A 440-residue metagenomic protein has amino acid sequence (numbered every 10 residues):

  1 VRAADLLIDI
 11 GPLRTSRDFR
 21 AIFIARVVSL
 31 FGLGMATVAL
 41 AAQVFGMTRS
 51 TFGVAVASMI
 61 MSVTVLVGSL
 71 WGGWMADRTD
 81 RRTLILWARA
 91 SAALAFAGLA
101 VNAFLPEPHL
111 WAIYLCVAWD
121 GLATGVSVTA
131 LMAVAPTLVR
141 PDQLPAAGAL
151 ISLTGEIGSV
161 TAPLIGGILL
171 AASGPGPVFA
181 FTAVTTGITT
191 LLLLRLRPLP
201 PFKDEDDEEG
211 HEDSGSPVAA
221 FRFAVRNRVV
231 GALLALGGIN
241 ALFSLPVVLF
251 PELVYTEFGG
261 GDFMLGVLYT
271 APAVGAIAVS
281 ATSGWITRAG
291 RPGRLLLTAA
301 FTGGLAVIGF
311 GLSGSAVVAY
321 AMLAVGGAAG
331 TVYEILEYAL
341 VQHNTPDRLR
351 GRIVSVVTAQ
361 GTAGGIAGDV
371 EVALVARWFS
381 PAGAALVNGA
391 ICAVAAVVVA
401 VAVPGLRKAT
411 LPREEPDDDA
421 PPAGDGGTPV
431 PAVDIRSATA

Functional and structural regions predicted by a protein language model:
V1-A440: Alpha-helical transmembrane-bundle signature of multi-pass membrane transport and export proteins
